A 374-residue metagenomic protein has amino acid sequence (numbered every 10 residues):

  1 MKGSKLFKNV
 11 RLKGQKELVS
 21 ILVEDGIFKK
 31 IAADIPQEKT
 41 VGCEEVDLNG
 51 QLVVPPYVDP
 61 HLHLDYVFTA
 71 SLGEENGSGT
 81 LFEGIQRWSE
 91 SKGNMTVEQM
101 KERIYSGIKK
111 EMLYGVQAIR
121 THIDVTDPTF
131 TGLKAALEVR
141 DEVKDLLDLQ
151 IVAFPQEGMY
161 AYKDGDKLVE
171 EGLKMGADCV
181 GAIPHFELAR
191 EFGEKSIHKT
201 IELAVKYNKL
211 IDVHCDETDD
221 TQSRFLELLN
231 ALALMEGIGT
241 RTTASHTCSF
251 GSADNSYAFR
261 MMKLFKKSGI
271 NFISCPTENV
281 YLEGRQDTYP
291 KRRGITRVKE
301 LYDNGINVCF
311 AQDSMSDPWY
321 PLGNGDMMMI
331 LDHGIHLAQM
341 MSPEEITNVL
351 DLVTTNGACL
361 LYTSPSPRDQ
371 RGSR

Functional and structural regions predicted by a protein language model:
M1-K39: N-terminal metal-binding scaffold of metallo-dependent hydrolase/deaminase domains
K2-N9, E38-G79, E83: Replace "His-x-His-based motif
G26, G50, H61, G115 (+6 more regions): Divalent metal-coordination and catalytic microenvironments
V53, A70-H122, F130-E142, K167-K174: Alpha-helical scaffold segments that flank or form the walls of functional sites
F68-M100, G176-C179, F225-T243, S268-N271 (+2 more regions): Active-site gating loops and adjacent loop-to-helix segments of metal-dependent hydrolytic enzymes
V125-D127, P155-G158, F186-L188, E217-T221 (+3 more regions): Active-site-proximal loop/turn and secondary-structure-junction residues that shape catalytic pockets, frequently
T131-D145, Y162-N271, T288-F310: Histidine/acidic residue-rich metal-binding segments in metalloenzymes
L210, A231-T242, E278-L282, R292-S364 (+1 more regions): His/Asp/Glu-enriched, well-ordered alpha-helical/loop segment that forms or immediately abuts the divalent-metal
